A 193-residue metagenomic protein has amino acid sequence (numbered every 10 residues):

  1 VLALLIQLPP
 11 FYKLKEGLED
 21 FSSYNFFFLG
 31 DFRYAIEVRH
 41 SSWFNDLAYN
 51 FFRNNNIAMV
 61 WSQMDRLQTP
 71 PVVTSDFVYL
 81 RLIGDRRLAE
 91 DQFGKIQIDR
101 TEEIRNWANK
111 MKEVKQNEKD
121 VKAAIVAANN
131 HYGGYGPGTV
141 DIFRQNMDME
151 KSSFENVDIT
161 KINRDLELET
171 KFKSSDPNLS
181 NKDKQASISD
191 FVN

Functional and structural regions predicted by a protein language model:
V1-N193: Residues lining hydrophobic/aromatic ligand-binding pockets adjacent to catalytic sites
